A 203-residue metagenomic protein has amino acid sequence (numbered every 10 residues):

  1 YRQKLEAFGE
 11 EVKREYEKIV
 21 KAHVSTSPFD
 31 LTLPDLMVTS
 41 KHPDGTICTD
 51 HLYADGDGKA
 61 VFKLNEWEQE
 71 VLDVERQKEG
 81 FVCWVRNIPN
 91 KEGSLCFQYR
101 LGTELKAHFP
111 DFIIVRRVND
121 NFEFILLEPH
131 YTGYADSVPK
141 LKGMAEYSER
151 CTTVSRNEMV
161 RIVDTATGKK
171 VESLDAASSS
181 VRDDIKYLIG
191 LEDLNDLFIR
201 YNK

Functional and structural regions predicted by a protein language model:
Y1-K203: Electrostatic, structured charged patches in enzyme active sites and in nucleic-acid/phosphate-binding
